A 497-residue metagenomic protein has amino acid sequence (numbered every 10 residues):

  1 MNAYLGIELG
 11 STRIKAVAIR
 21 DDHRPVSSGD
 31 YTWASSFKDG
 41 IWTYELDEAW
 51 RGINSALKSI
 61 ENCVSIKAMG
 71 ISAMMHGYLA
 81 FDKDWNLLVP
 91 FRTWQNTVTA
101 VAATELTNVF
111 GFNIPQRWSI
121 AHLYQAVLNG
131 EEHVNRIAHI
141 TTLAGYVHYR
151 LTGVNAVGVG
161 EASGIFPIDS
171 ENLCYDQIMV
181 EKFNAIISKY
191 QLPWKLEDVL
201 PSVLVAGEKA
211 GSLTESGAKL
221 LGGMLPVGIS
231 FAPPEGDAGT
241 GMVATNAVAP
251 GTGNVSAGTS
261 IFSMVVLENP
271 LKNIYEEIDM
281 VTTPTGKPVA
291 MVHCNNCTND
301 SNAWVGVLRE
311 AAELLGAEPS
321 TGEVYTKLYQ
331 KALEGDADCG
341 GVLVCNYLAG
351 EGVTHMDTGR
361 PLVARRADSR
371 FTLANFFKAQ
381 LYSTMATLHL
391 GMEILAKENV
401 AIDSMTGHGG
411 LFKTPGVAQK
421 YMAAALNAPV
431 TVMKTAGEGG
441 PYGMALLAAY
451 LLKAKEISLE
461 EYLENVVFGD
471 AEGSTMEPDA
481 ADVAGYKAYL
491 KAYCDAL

Functional and structural regions predicted by a protein language model:
M1-P90, T104-N108, R136, E197 (+5 more regions): N-terminal glycine/serine-rich phosphate-binding loop of ATP-dependent small-molecule kinases, especially carbohydrate
L5-G6, A100-R117, Y124-V157, F166-K182 (+3 more regions): Active-site core segments that coordinate phosphate-bearing ligands/cofactors across diverse enzyme families
G10-R13, S65, S72-M74, S119 (+6 more regions): Short, basic and Ser/Thr-rich N-terminal targeting/leader segments
D30, T93, T475: Conserved beta-strand positions that form and line the central face of beta-propeller blades
K58-T93, N113-P115, H148-D169, L200-L213: Short beta-strand-loop/turn "lid" adjacent to the catalytic site in phosphate-handling enzymes
N96: Carbohydrate-associated surface elements
N184-I186, L196-E197: Conserved acidic, metal-coordinating active-site core of Asp-based, Mg2+-dependent phosphoryl-transfer enzymes
